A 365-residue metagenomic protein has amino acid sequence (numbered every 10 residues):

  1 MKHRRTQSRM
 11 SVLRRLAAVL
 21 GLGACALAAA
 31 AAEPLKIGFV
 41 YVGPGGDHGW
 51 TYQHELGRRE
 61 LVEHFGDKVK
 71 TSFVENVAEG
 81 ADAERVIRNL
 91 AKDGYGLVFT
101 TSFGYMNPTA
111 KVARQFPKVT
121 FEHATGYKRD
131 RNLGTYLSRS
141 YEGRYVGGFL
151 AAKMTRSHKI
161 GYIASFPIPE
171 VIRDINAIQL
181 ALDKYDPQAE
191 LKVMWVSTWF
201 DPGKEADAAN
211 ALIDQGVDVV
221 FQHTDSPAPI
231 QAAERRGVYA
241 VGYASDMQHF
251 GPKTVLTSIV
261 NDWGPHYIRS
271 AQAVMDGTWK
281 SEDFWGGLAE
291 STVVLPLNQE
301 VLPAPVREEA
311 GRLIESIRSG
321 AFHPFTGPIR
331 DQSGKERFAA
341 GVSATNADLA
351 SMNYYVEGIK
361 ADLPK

Functional and structural regions predicted by a protein language model:
K36-G57, L61-F65, S72-A83, F103 (+1 more regions): Extracytoplasmic "Venus flytrap"
R58, V146-A189, V193, D283-A304: An alpha-beta-alpha
K70-N89, S197-A211: Structural motif
G94-S102, E122-A124, Q215-S226, G242-Y243: Periplasmic-binding protein-like
R114-S138, S245-K253: Flexible loop/hinge segments that line or gate small-molecule binding clefts
Y136-H158, I259-W279: Hydrophobic alpha-helical segments within soluble ligand-binding/sensing domains
E170-D218, Q222-H223: Extracellular/periplasmic Venus flytrap/periplasmic-binding protein
D276-E282, G286-K365: Segments of small-molecule ligand-sensing domains
